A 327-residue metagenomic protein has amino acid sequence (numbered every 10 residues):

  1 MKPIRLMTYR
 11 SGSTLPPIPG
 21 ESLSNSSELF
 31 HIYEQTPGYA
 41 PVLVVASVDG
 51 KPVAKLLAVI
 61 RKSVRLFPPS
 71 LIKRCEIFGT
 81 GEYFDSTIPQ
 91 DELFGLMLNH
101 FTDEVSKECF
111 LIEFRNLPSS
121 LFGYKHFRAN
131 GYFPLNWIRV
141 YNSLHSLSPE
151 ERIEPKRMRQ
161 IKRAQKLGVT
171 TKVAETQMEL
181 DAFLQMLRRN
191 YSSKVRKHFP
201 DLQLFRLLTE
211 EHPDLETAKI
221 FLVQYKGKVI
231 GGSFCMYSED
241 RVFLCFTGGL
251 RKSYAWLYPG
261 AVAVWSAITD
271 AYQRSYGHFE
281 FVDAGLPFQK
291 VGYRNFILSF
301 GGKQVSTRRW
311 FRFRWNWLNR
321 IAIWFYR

Functional and structural regions predicted by a protein language model:
M1-R5, L43, L57-V64, F127-P149 (+1 more regions): Active-site/acyl-donor-binding loops of N-acyltransferases
K2-D49, V53-R65, N116-Y254: A conserved beta-strand-loop-helix scaffold within acyl/acetyltransferase catalytic domains
Y39-P41, S106-C109, R274-Y276: Short, high-confidence coil segments that cap the C-terminus of an alpha-helix and link into the following beta-strand
P52, Y83-D85, G95-F101, L207-N316: Aromatic (often tryptophan-rich) hydrophobic motifs at membrane interfaces
L57-T80: Conserved acyl-donor/pantetheine-binding loop and adjacent beta-alpha core of acyl/acetyltransferases and related
K73-D91, S193-V195, G249-L257: Short histidine-centered catalytic/ligand-binding loop motif
Q90-N136: Non-catalytic accessory segments adjacent to catalytic cores
L111-F114, K172, F279-V282: Short catalytic-loop micro-motif centered on adjacent basic/acidic residues
